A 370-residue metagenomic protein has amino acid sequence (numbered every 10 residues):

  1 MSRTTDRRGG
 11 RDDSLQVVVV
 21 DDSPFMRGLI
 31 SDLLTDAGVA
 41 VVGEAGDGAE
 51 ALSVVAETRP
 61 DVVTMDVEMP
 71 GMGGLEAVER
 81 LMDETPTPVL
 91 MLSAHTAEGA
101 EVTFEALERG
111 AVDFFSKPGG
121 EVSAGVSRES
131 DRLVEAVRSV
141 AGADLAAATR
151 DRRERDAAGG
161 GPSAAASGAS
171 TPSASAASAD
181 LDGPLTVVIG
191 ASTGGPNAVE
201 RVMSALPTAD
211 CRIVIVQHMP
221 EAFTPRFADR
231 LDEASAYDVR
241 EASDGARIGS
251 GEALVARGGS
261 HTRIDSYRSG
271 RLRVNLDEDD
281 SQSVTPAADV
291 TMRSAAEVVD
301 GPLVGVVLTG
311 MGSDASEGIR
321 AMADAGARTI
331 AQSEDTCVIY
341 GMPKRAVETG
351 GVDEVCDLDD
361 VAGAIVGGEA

Functional and structural regions predicted by a protein language model:
R3-R7, R11, P24-D32, E44 (+4 more regions): Conserved acid/base catalytic micro-environments in cytosolic active-site loops
D13-Q16: Extreme N-terminal starter segment of soluble prokaryotic enzymes
D21: Conserved acidic carboxylate
A37-V42, T58, A209-R212: A generic structural motif
E44-V62: Acidic, metal-coordinating helix/loop segments flanking the phosphotransfer/catalytic sites of two-component signaling
M65: Negatively charged
